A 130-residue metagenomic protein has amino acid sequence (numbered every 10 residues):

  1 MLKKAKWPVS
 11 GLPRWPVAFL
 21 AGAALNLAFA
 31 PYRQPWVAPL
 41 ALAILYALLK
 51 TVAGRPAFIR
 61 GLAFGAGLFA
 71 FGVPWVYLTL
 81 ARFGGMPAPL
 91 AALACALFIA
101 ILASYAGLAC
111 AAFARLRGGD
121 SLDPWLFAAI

Functional and structural regions predicted by a protein language model:
L2-I130: Membrane-embedded alpha-helical bundles of multi-pass enzymes that act on lipidic or dolichyl-linked glycan substrates
